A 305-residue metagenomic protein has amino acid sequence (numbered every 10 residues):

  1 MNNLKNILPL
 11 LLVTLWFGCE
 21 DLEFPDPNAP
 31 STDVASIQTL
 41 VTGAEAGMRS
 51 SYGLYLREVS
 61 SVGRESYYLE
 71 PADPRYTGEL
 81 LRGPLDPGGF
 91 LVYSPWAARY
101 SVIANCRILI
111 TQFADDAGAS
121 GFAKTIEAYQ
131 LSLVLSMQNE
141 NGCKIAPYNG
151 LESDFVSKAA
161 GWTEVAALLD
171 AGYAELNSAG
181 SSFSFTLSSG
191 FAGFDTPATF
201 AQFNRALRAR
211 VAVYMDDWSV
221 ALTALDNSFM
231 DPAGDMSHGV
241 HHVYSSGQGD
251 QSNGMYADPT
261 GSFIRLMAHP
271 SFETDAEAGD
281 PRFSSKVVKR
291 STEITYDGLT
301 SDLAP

Functional and structural regions predicted by a protein language model:
M1-L8: Bacterial N-terminal signal peptides that target proteins for export
C19-Y68, L222-S228, A276, R282-F283 (+1 more regions): Membrane-proximal, proline-rich intrinsically disordered regions
Q38, Y76-N141, Y148-L176, D217: Conserved, well-structured interaction surfaces
V59, R75-E79, Y93, D216-P305: Hydrophobic-face positions in mid-chain alpha helices that act as interaction patches
Q112-D116, E175-T196: Flexible helix-coil transition and linker loops at the boundaries of alpha-helical arrays
I126, L133, F200-F203, L207: "A position-specific structural signal for the A-helix of alpha-solenoid helical repeats
